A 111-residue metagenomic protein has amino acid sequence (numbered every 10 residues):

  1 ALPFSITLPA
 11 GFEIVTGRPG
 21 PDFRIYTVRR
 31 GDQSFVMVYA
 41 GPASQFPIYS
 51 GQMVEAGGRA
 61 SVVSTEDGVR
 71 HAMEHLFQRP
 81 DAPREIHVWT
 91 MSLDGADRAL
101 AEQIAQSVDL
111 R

Functional and structural regions predicted by a protein language model:
A1-P47, E66-V69, L76: Secretory pathway targeting signatures of secreted, lumenal, and periplasmic proteins
G41-Q106, L110: Signature of long, low-cysteine stretches enriched in small and polar/charged residues
